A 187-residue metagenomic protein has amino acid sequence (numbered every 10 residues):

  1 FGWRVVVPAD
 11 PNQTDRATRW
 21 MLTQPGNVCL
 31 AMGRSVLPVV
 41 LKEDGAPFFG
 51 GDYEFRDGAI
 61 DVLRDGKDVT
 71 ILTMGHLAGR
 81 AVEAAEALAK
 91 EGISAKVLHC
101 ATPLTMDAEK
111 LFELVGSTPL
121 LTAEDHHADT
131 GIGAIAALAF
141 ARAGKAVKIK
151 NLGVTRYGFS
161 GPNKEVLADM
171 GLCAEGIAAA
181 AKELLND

Functional and structural regions predicted by a protein language model:
F1-T23, A180, L185: Conserved thiamine diphosphate
V28-D187: Thiamine diphosphate
